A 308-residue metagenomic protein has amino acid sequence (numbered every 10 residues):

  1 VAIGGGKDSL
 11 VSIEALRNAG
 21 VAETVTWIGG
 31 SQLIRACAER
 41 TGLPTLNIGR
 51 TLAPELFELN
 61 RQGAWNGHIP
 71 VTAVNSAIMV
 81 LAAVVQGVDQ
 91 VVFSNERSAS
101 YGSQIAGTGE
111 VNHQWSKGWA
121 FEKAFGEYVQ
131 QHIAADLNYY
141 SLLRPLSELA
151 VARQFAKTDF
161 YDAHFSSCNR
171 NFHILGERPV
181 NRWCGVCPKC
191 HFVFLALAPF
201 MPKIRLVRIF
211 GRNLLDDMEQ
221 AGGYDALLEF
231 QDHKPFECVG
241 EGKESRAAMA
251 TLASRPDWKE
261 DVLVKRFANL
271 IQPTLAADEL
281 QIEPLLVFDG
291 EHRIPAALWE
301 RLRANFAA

Functional and structural regions predicted by a protein language model:
V1-K7: Short, glycine-rich nucleotide/cofactor-binding loops
K7-A308: Nucleotide-activated chemistry modules centered on ATP-dependent adenylation/adenylyltransferase
